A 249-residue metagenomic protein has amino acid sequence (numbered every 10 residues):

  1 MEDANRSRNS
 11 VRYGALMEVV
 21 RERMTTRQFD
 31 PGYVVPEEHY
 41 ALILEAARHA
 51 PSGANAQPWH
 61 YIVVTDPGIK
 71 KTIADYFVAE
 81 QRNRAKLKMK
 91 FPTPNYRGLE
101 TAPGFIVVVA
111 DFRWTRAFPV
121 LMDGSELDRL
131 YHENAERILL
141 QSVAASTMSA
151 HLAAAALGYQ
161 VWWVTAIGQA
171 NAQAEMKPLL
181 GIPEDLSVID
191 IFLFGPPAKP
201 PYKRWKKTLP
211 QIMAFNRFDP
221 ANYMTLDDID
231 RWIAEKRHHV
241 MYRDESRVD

Functional and structural regions predicted by a protein language model:
E2-R8, R12, S187-D249: C-terminal helix-cap and adjacent tail motif
A15-G32: Generic N-terminal amphipathic, Lys/Arg-enriched alpha-helix
V19, F105-V107, I191-L193: Conserved hydrophobic/aromatic beta-strand scaffold that supports enzyme active sites
I43-R48, I106, E126-L179: Small-aliphatic-rich amphipathic alpha-helix that forms the alpha element of a beta-alpha
R48-N55: Glycine-rich phosphate/pyrophosphate-binding beta-alpha loops
H60-A144: Glycine/small-residue-rich phosphate/adenosyl-binding loop
R82-K86, Y96-G98, K177-R204: A glycine-rich helix N-cap at a beta->alpha junction
F112, I167-N171, A198: Acidic, glycine-rich active-site loops and adjacent beta-strand->loop/helix elements that engage anionic groups
